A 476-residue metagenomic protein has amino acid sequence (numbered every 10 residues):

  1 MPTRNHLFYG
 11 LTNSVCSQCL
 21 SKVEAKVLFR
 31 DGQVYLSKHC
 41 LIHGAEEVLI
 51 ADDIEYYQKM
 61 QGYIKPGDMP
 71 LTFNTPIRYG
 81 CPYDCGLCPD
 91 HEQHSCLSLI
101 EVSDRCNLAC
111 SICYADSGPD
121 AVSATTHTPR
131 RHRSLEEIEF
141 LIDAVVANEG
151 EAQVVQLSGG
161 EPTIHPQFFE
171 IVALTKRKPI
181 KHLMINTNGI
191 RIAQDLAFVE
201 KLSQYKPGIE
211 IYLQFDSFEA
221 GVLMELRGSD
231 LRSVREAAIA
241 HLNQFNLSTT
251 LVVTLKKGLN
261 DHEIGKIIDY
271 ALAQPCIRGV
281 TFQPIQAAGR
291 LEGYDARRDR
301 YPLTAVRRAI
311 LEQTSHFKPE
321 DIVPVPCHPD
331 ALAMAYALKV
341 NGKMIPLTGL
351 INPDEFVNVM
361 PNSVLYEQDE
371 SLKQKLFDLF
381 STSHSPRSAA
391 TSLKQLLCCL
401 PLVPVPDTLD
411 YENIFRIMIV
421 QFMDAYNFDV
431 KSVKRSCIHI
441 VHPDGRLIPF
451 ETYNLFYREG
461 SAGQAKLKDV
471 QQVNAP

Functional and structural regions predicted by a protein language model:
M1-Y79, Y336-P476: Radical SAM enzyme core and accessory elements
S21-V23, Y83-D84, L97, L196-A197 (+2 more regions): Short alpha-helical segments and helix-capping/turn motifs at coil-helix boundaries
L28, G32-Y56, Q61-T187, R191-A197 (+1 more regions): Conserved alpha-helical substructure of the radical SAM core
H43, N107, F218, K256-G258 (+3 more regions): Short, solvent-exposed loop/turn segments at secondary-structure junctions
V102-D104, Y114-S117, G159, T187 (+5 more regions): Glycine-rich, histidine-containing beta strand-loop boundary motifs that form or position
A121-S123, E219-E225, R290-G293: A short acidic, helix-capping loop that chelates divalent metal ions and anchors anionic groups
I138-Q156, H165-P284: Radical SAM/AdoMet-radical enzyme domain recognition
L226, R232, N243-L409: Radical SAM enzyme [4Fe-4S]-AdoMet core and its adjacent flexible, acidic and glycine-rich loops/tails across
